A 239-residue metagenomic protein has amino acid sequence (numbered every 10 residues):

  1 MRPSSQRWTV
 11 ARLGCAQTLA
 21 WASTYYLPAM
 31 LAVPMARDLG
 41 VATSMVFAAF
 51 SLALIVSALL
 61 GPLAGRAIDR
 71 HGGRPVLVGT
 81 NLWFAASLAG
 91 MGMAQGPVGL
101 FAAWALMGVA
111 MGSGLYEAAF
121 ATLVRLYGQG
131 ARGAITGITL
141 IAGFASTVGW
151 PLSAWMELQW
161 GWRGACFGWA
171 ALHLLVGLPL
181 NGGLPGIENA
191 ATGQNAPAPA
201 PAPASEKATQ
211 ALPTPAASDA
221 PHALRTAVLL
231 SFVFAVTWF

Functional and structural regions predicted by a protein language model:
W8-T43, L60-A64, W150, T237: Extracytoplasmic
T18, S87, V98-G114, T139 (+1 more regions): Hydrophobic core of transmembrane alpha-helices in multi-pass small-molecule transporters, especially MFS/SLC-type
M35, S113-Y127: Intracellular juxtamembrane helix-capping segments at the cytosolic ends of symmetry-related transmembrane helices
M35-A36, A67-I68, V148-W160, A165: Interfacial helix-cap and linker-helix signal at transmembrane-aqueous boundaries of multi-pass secondary transporters
L59-V98: Conserved MFS/SLC helix-loop-helix module at the cytosolic interface between two early adjacent transmembrane helices
G128-W150: Glycine-rich segments within core transmembrane alpha-helices of 12-TM secondary carriers
G164-G183: Symmetry-related core transmembrane helices of the 12-TM Major Facilitator Superfamily/SLC fold
L184-A216: Flexible cytoplasmic inter-helical loops of multi-pass small-molecule transporters
